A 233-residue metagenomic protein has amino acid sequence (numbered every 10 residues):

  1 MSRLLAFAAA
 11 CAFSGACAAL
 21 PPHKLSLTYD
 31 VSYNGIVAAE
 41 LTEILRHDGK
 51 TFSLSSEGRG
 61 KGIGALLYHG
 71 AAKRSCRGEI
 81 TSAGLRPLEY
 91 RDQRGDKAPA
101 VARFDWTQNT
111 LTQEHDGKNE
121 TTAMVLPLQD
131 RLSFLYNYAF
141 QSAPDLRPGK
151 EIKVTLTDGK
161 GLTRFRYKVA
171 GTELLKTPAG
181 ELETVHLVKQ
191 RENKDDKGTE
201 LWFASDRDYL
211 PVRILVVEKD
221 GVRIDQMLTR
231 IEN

Functional and structural regions predicted by a protein language model:
M1, A18-A19, M124, D208: Compositionally biased, intrinsically disordered/low-complexity regions enriched for serine, proline and threonine
M1-A8: Bacterial N-terminal signal peptides that target proteins for export
A8-C11, H186: Generic low-complexity, intrinsically disordered sequence content enriched in small uncharged/hydrophobic residues
F13-A16: N-terminal signal peptide c-region/cleavage motif recognized by signal peptidases
L20-T107, A143-N233: Acidic, serine/threonine-rich low-complexity disordered tracts
K97-A143: Hydrophobic, well-structured mid-protein blocks that either form specific transmembrane helices
